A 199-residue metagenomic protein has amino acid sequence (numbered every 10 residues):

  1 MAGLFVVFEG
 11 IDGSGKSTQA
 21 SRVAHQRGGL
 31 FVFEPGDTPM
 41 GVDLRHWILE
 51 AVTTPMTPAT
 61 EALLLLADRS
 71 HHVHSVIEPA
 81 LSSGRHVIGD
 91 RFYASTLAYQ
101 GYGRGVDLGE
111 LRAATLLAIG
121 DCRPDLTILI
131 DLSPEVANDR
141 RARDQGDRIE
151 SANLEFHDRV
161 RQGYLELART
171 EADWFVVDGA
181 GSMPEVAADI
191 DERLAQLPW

Functional and structural regions predicted by a protein language model:
A2-F5: Pre-Walker A (Motif I) flank of P-loop NTPase domains
F8: Hydrophobic anchor at the beta1->P-loop junction of P-loop NTPases
G13-S14: ATP-binding Walker
S17: Walker A/P-loop
A24, E135-W199: NTP-dependent small-molecule kinase module
L30-I119: ATP-dependent small-molecule kinase phosphotransfer cores that center on conserved nucleotide phosphate-binding segments
R91, A98-Q162: A glycine- and Lys/Arg-enriched "phosphate-lid" helix/loop adjacent to the NTP-binding pocket of small-molecule kinases
